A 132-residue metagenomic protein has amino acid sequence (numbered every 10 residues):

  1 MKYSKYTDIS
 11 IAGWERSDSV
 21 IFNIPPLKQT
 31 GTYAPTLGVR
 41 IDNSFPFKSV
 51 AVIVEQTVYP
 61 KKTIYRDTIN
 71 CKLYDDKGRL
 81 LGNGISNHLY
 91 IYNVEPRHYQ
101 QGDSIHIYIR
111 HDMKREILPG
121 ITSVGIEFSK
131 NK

Functional and structural regions predicted by a protein language model:
M1-I53: Start-of-domain marker
I21-G31, E95-Q100, S129-K132: Extracellular and analogous surface-interaction loops
Q29-L37, P96-M113: Noncatalytic modules at the cell exterior or secretory-pathway interfaces, chiefly beta-strand-rich lectin/adhesion
I41-S44, L89-V94, H111-P119: Short acidic/polar inter-strand loop motif in beta-rich domains
T57-K62, D76: Change "in extracellular beta-sheet-rich domains … of secreted and cell-surface proteins" to "in beta-sheet-rich domains
D67-H98: An anionic, turn-rich surface loop/hairpin at beta-sheet edges that serves as a generic interaction/coordination patch
I117-K132: C-terminal interaction-tip segments
